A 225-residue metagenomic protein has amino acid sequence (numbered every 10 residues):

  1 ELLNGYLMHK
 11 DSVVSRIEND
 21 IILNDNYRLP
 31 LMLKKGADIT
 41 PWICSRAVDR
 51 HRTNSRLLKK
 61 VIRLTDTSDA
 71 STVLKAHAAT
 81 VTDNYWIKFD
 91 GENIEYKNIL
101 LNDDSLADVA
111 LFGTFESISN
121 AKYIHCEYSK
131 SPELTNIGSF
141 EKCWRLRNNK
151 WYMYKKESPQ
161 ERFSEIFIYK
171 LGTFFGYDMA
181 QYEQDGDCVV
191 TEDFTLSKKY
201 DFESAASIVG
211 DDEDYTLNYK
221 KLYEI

Functional and structural regions predicted by a protein language model:
E1-I225: Phosphate/dinucleotide-binding and metal-coordinating scaffold of catalytic cores in nucleotide-dependent enzymes
